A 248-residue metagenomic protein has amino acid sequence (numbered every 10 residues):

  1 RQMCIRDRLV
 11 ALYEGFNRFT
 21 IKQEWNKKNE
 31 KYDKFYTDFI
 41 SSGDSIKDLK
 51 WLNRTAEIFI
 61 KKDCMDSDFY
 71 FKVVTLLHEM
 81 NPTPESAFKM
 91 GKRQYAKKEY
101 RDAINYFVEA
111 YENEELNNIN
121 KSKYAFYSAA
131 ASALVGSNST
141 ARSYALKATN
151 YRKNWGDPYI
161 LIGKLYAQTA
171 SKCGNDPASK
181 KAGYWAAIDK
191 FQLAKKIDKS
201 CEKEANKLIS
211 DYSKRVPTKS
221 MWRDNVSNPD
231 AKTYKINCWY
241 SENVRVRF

Functional and structural regions predicted by a protein language model:
R1-I5: Short, small-residue-biased leader/transition segments that mark boundaries at the very start of proteins
R6-F19, K28-D33, S42-A56, D66-Y70 (+3 more regions): Generic helix N-cap/helix-start motif at coil->alpha-helix transitions
R54, K89, F126-Y127, L161 (+3 more regions): "A position-specific structural signal for the A-helix of alpha-solenoid helical repeats
D63-C64, E115-N118, S132-G136, G163 (+3 more regions): Short coil/turn linking the two alpha-helices of tandem helical-hairpin repeats
N81-P82, E115, I119, K153 (+1 more regions): Short coil turns that delineate tetratricopeptide repeat
L193-F248: Terminal, low-structured helical/coil segments at or just beyond the last alpha-helical repeat
